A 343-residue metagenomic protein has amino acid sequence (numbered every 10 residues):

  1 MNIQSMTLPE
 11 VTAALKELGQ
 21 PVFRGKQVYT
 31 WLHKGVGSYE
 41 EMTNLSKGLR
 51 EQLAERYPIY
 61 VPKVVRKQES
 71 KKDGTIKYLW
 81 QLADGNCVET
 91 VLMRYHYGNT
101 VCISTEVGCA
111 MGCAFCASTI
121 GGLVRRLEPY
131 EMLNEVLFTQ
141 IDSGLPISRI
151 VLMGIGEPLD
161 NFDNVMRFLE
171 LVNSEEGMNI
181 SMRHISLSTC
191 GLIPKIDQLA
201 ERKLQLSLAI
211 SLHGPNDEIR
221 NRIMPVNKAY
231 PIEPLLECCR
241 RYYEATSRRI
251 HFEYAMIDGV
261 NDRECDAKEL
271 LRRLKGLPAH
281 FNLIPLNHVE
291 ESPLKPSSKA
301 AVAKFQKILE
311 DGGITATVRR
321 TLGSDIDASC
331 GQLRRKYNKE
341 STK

Functional and structural regions predicted by a protein language model:
M1-N86, R240-R248, Y254-K343: Auxiliary Fe-S-binding modules of radical SAM enzymes
S70, S104-T105, S118, S188 (+1 more regions): Short linear Ser/Thr-Pro motifs
K71, A83, R94-H96, G191 (+1 more regions): A generic beta-sheet turn/junction motif
C87-L92: A short loop-to-beta-strand scaffold at the N-terminal edge of the catalytic core in hydrolase folds
R94-E131: Canonical Radical SAM [4Fe-4S] cluster-binding loop centered on the CxxxCxxC motif and its immediate flanking residues
I120-R149: Conserved alpha-helical substructure of the radical SAM core
Q140-R149, G154-A316: Conserved AdoMet/S-adenosylmethionine-binding subsite of the radical SAM
